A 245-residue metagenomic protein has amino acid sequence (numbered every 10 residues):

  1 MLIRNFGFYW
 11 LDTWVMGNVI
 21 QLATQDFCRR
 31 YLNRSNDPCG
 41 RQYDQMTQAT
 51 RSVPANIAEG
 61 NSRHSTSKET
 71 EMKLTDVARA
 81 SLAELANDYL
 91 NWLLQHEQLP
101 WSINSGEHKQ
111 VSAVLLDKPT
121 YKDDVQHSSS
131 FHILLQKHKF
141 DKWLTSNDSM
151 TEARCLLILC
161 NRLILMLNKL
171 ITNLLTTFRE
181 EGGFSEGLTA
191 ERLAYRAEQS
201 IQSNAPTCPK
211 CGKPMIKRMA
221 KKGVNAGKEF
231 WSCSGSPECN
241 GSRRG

Functional and structural regions predicted by a protein language model:
M1-P206: Amphipathic alpha-helical assembly/interaction segments
N204, E229, G235: Short metal-coordination and nucleic-acid-contact micro-motifs, chiefly zinc-binding Cys/His arrays
P206-C208, G223: Short acidic-hydrophobic surface loop/beta-edge motif
C208-C211, C233: Short cysteine-rich clusters marking metal-coordination/redox-active sites
I216-K221, R243: Short Cys/His-rich "knuckle" micro-motifs
A220-S232: Short linker/helix segments within small regulatory modules
G235-G245: Short metal-binding segments enriched for Cys and/or His
